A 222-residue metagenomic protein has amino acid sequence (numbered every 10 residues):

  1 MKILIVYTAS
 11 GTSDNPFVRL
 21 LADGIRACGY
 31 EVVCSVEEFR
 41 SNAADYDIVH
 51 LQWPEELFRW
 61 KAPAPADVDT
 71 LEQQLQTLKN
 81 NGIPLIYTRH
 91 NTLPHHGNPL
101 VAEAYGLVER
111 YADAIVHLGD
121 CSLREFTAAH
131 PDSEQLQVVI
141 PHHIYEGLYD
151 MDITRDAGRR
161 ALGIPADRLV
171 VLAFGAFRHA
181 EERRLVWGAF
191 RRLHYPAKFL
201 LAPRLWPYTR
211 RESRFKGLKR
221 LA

Functional and structural regions predicted by a protein language model:
D14-I25, V186-A189: Short amphipathic alpha-helix
Y30, S41-V68, I86-T88: Short N-terminal targeting/anchoring amphipathic segment
D69-P84, N98-I115: Membrane-proximal helix-turn-helix segments that form the acceptor-binding/catalytic region of lipid-linked
D113-T127, D132-D150: Donor nucleotide-sugar binding/catalytic pocket of nucleotide-sugar-dependent glycosyltransferases
L118, A173-G175, A202-R204: Short hydrophobic "strand-cap" motifs at the C-terminus of beta-strands
Y149-I164: A short helix/loop element that forms part of the nucleotide-sugar donor recognition site in Leloir-type
P165-E181, W187-H194: Conserved donor-binding/catalytic core segment of Leloir-type glycosyltransferases
K198-L218: Glycosyltransferase donor-sugar binding loop
